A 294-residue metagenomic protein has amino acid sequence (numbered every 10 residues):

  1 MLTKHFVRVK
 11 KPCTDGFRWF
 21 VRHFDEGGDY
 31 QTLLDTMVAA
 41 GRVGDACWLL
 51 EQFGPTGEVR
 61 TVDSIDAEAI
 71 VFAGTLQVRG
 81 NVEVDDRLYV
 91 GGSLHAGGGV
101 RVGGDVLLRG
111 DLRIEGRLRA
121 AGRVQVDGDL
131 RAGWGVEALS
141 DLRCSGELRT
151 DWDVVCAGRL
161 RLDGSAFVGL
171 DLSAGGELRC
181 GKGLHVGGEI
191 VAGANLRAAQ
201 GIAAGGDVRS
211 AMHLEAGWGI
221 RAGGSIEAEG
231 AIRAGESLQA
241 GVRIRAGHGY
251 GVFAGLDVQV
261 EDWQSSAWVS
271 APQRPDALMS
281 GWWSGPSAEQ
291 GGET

Functional and structural regions predicted by a protein language model:
M1-A73, D153-A157, L162-T294: Intrinsically disordered, low-complexity terminal regions
L50-G103, L107-R109, E115, D127: Right-handed parallel beta-helix
A96, I114-E115, A120-A121, A132: Internal, hydrophobic cores of structured domains that mediate oligomerization or house catalytic pockets within large
G103, L108-R109, A120, V126 (+2 more regions): Long acidic/polar interaction regions in large eukaryotic complex-forming proteins
